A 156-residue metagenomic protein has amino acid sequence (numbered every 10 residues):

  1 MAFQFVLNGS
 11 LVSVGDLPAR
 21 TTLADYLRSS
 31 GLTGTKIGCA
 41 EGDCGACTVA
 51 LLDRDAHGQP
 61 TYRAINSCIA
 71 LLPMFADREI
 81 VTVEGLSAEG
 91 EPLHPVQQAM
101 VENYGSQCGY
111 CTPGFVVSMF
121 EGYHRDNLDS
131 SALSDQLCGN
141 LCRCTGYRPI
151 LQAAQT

Functional and structural regions predicted by a protein language model:
M1-T156: Signature of N-terminal electron-transfer/Fe-S-associated modules in redox systems
